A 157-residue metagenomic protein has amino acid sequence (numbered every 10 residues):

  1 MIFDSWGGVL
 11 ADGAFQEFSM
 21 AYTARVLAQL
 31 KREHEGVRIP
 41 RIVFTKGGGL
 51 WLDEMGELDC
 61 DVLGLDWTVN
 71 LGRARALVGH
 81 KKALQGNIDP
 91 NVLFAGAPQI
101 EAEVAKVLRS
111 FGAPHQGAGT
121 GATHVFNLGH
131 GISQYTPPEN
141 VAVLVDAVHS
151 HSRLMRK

Functional and structural regions predicted by a protein language model:
M1-K157: Active-site loop segments of alpha/beta catalytic cores
